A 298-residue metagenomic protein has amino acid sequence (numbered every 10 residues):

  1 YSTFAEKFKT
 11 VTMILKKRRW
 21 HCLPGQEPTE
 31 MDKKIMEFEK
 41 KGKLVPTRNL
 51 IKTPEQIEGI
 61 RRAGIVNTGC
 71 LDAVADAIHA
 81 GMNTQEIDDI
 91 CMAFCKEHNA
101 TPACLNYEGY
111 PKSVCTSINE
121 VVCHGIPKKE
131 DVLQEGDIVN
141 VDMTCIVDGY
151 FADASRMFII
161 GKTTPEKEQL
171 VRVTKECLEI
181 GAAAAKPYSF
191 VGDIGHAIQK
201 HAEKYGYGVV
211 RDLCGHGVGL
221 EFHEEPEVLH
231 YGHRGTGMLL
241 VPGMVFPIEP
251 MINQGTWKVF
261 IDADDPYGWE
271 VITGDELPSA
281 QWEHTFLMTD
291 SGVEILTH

Functional and structural regions predicted by a protein language model:
Y1-H298: Active-site neighborhoods and metal-handling regions in enzymes and metal-associated proteins
